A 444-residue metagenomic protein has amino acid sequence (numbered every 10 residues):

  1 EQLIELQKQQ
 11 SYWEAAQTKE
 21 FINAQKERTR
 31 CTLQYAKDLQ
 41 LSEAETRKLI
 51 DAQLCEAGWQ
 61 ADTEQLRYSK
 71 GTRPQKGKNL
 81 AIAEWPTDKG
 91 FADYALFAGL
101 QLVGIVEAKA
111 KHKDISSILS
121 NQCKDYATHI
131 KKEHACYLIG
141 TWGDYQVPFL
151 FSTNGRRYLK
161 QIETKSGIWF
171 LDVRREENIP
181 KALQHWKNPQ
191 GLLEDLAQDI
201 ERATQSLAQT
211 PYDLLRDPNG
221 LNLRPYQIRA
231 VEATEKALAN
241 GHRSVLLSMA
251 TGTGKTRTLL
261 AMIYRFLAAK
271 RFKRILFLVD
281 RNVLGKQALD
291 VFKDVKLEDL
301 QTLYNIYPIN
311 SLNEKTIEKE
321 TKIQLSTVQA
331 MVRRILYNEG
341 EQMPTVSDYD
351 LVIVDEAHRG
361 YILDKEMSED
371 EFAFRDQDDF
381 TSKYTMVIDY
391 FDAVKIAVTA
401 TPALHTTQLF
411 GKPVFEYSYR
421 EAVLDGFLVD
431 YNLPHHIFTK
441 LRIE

Functional and structural regions predicted by a protein language model:
E1-R274, V279, V283-D299, K319-I323 (+3 more regions): ATP-dependent helicase/translocase motor core
F151-S152, Q324-T327, I353, A393-T399: Structural recognition of the conserved hydrophobic beta-strand(s) that form the central parallel beta-sheet of P-loop
G252, D355, T399, G426: Conserved G/P- and acidic residue-centered "switch" motifs that form tight phosphate/ATP-binding loops in soluble
L284, A330, R359-I362, M386 (+1 more regions): Residues immediately C-terminal
E298-T302, G426: Conserved AMP-binding/adenylation subdomain of ANL enzymes
P308-Q324: Conserved motor-coupling elements within RecA-like helicase/translocase cores
M343-K395: SF2 helicase catalytic motif II
T407-E444: Interdomain helical connector at the RecA1-RecA2 junction of SF1/SF2 helicase-like NTPases
